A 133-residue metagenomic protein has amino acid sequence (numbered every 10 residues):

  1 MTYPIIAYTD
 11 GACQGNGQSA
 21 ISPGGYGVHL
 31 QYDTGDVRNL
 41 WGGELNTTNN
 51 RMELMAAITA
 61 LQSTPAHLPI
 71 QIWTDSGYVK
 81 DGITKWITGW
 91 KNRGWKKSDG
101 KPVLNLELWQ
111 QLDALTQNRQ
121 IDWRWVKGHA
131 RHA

Functional and structural regions predicted by a protein language model:
M1-R51, M55, Q62-L68: RNase H-like nuclease fold core
A12-S19, P23, R38, T59-A133: RNase H catalytic domain
